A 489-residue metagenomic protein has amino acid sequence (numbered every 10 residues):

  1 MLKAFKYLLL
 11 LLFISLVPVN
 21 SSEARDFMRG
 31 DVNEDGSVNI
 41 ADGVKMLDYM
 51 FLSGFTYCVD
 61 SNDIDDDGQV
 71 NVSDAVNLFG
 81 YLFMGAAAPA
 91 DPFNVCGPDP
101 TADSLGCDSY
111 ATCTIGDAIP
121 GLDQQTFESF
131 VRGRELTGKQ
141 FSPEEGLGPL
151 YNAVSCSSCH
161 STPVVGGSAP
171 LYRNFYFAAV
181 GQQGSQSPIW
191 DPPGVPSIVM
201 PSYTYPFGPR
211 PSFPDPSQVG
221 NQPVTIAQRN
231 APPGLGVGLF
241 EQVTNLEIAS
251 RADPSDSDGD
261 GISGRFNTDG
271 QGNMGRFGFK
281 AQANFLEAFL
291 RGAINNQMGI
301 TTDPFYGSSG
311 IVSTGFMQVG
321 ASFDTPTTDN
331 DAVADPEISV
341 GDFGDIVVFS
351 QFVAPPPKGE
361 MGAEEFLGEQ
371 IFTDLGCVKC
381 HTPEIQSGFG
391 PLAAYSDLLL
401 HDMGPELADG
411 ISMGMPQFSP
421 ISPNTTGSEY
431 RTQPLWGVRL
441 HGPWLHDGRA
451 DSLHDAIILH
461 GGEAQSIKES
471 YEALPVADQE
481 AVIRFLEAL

Functional and structural regions predicted by a protein language model:
M1-L2, V348: Extreme N-termini of proteins with methionine-enriched Sec-type signal peptides or N-terminal signal-anchor
L2-C113: Cellulosome-associated attachment modules in secreted, modular CAZymes
T112-L489: Periplasmic c-type cytochrome electron-transfer domains
